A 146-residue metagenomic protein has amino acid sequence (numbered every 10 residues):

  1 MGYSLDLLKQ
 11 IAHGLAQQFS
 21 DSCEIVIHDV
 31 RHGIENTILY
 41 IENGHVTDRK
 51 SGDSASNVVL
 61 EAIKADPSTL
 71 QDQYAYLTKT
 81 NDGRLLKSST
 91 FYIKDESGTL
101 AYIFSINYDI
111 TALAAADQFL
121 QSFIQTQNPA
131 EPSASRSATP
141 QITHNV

Functional and structural regions predicted by a protein language model:
M1-G2, D53-S56, E96-S97, S137: Short, structured coil/loop segments at alpha-helix boundaries
M1-S4, Y40-T47, D82, T90 (+1 more regions): Proteins with a high burden of low-complexity, intrinsically disordered sequence enriched in S/T/G/P/A and R, requiring
G2-I11, A16-Q18, I103, Y108-V146: Juxtadomain coupling helices with adjacent low-complexity linkers
Q18-Y74, K79-N81: Structured interaction and signal-relay segments at domain junctions
E35-L39, S88, A130: Short amphipathic alpha-helical patches
A62-S122: Sensory/regulatory domains in signal-transduction proteins
